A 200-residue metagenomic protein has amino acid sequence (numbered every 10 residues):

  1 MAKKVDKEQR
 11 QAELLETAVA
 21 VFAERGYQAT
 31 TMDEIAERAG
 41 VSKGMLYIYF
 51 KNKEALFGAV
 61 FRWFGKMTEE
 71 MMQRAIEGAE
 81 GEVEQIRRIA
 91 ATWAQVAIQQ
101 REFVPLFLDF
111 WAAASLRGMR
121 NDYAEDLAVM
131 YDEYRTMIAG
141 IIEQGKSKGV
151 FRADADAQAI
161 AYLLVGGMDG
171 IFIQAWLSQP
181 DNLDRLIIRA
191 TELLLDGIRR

Functional and structural regions predicted by a protein language model:
M1, R88-V96, D132-K148, Y162-R200: C-terminal peripheral helix-coil segments that are non-catalytic and often amphipathic
M1-Q9: N-terminal intrinsically disordered/low-complexity leader segments
A2, E13, T17, V21-A55 (+1 more regions): Helix-turn-helix
A59, Q73-E102, A157, A161-L164 (+1 more regions): Hydrophobic alpha-helical connector segments
R62-M67: Short, basic, alpha-helical segments at the C-terminal edge of helix-turn-helix-like DNA-binding modules
E69, R74, R120-K148, A159: Amphipathic alpha-helical packing segments from all-alpha helical-bundle domains
Q85, I98-D122: Amphipathic alpha-helical segments used for helix-helix packing
